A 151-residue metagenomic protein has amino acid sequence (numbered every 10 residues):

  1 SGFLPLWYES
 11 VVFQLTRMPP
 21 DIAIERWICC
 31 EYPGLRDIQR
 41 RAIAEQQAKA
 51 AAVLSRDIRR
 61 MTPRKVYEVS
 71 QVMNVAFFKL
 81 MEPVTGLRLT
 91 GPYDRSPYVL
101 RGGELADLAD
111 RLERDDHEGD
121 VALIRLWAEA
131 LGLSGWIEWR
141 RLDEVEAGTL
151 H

Functional and structural regions predicted by a protein language model:
S1-M18: Post-HEXXH active-site segment of zinc metalloproteases
W7, F13, W27, W127 (+1 more regions): A residue-identity detector for tryptophan
Q14-Y32: An active-site-proximal "capping" alpha-helix that borders the catalytic cofactor pocket
P33-H151: Pan-zinc metallopeptidase signature
